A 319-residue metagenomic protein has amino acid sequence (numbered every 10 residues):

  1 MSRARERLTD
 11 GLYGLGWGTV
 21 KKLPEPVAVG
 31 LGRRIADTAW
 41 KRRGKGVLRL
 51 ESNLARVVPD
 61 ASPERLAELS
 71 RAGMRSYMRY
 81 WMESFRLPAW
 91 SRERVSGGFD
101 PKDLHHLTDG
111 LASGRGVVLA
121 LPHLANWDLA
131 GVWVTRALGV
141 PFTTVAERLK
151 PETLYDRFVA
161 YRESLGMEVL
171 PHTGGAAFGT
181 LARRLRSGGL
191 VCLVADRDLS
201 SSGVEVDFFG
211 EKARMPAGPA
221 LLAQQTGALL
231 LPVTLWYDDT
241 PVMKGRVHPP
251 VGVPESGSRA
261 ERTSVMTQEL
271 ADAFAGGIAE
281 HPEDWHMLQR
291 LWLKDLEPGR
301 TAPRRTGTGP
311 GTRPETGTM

Functional and structural regions predicted by a protein language model:
M1-L121, L138, Y155-R157, S164-G166 (+2 more regions): Membrane-anchoring hydrophobic helices of lipid-metabolizing enzymes
S2-L8, R33, A39, R71 (+4 more regions): Non-catalytic C-terminal accessory region of glycerolipid acyltransferases and related lyso-lipid remodeling enzymes
P24, L66, S96, L149 (+4 more regions): Hydrophobic/basic alpha-helical segments enriched in Actinobacteria
L48, H105, D128-L129, Y155-D156 (+3 more regions): Residue-level marker for well-ordered alpha-helical positions
L48, R148-E152, K212-P216: Active-site metal-coordination segments of metallo-dependent hydrolases
G97-P101, L124, P151, P171-G175 (+2 more regions): A conditional alpha-helix N-cap/helix-loop micro-motif detector
S113-G174, S187, D198-V204, F208: Catalytic core of membrane glycerolipid acyltransferases/transacylases, capturing the structured, soluble-facing
